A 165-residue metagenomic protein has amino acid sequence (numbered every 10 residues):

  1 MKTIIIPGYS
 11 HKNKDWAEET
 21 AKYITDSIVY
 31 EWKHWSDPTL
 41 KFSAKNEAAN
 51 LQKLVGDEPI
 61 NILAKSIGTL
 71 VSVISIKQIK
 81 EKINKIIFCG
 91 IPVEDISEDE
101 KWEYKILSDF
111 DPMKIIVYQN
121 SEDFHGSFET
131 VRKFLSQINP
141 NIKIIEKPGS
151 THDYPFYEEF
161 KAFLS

Functional and structural regions predicted by a protein language model:
M1-E58: Active-site catalytic motif of lipid deacylating hydrolases and related acyltransferases
I4-G8, K65, Q119, P148: The conserved beta1-alpha1 loop
G8-H11, W32-D37, I86-I96, N120: Active-site nucleophile loop of the alpha/beta-hydrolase fold
K14, F124-T130: Conserved alpha/beta-hydrolase "acid-adjacent" motif
I28, S136-D153: Catalytic histidine neighborhood in serine/cysteine hydrolases with alpha/beta-hydrolase-type architecture
T39-F42, G149-E159: Catalytic histidine-centered segment of alpha/beta-hydrolase-like enzymes
L63-V73: Gly/Ala-rich beta-loop-alpha elbow adjacent to hydrolase catalytic centers
D111, I116-Q119: Short beta-strand/loop motif that positions the catalytic acidic residue of the alpha/beta-hydrolase fold
